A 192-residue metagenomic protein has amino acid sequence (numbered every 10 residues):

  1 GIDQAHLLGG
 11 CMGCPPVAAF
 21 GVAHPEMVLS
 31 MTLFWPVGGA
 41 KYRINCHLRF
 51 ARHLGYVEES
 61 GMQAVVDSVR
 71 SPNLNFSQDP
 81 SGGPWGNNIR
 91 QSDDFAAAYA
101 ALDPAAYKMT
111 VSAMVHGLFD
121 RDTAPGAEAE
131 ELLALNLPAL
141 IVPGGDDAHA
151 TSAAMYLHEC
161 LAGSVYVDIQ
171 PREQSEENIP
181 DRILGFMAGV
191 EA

Functional and structural regions predicted by a protein language model:
I2-C11: Alpha/beta-hydrolase fold nucleophile elbow
P16-F20: Hydrolases whose catalytic domains are alpha/beta-hydrolase-1, hotdog thioesterase, or metallo-beta-lactamase-like
V22-A23, M27-E59: Flexible "cap/lid" loop of the alpha/beta hydrolase fold
G86-A127: Hydrophobic, aromatic-rich cap/lid helix
A134-L135, I141-P143: Short beta-strand/loop motif that positions the catalytic acidic residue of the alpha/beta-hydrolase fold
G145-D147, P171-R172: Acidic beta-to-alpha connecting loop that harbors the catalytic carboxylate
A148-A153: Conserved alpha/beta-hydrolase "acid-adjacent" motif
L161-A192: Catalytic active-site module of serine/aspartate enzymes centered on a nucleophile-bearing elbow/loop
